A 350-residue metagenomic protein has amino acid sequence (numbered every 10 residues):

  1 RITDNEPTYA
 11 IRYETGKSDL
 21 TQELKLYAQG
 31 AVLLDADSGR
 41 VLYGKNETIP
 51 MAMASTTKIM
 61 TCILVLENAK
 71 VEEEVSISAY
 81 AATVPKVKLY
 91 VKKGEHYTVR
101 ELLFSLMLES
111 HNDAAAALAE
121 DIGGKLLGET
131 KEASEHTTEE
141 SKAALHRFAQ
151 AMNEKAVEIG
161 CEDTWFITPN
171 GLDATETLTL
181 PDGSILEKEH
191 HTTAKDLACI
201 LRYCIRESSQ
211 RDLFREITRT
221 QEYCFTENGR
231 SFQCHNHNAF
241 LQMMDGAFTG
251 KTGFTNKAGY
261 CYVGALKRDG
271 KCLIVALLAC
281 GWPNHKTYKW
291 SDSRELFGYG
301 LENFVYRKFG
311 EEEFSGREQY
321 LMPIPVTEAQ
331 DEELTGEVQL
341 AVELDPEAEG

Functional and structural regions predicted by a protein language model:
I2-K195, C204-S208: Active-site-adjacent loops and short helices of periplasmic peptidoglycan-processing enzymes
I185-G350: Domain-terminus/edge residues, biased toward the C-terminal soluble/receptor-binding domains of extracytoplasmic
